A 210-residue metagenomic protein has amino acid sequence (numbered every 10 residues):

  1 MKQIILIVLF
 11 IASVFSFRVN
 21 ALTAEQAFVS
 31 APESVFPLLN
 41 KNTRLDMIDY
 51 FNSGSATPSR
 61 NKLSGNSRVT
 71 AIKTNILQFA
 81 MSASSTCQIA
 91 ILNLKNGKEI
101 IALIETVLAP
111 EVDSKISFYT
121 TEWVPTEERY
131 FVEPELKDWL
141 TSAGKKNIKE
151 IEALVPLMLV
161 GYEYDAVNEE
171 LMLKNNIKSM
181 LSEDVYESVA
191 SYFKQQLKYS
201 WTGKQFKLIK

Functional and structural regions predicted by a protein language model:
M1-Q26: Bacterial Sec-dependent N-terminal signal peptides
N20-L94: Terminal domain-start segments
N66-A80, T120-R129, W201-Q205: Surface-exposed loop/turn elements that mediate protein-protein interactions on large endomembrane-trafficking
F79-A80, T106-V112, E152, V185-A190: Short consensus segments that form the blades of beta-propeller domains, in both extracellular/periplasmic
S85-C87, A102-L103, E111-I116, V155-L159 (+1 more regions): Short, surface-exposed coil-to-beta transition loops
K95-T106, A166-K174: Acidic/hydrophobic-patterned starts of short beta strands in beta-sheet-rich repeat architectures
G97-P134: Mid-length scaffold segments of soluble, non-membrane domains
R129-G203, K207-K210: Short aromatic loop motif centered on NTY/YTY
